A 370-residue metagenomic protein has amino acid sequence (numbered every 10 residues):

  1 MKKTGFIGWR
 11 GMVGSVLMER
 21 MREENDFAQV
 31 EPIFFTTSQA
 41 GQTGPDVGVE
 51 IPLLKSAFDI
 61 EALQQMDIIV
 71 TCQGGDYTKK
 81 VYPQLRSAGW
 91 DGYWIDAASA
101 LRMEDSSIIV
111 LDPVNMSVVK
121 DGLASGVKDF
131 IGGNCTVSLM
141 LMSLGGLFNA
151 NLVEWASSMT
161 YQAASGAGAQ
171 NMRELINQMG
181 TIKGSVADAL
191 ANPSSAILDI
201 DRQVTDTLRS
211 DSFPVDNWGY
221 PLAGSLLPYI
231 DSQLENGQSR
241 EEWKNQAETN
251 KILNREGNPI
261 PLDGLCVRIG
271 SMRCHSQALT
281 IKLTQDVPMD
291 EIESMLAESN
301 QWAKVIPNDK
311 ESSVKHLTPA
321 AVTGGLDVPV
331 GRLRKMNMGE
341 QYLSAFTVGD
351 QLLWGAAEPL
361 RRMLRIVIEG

Functional and structural regions predicted by a protein language model:
M1-D216, G257-P261, V328-P329, L333-M338 (+3 more regions): N-terminal Rossmann-like NAD(P) cofactor-binding subdomain of oxidoreductases, focused on the glycine-rich
I69, A164-G370: Charged docking surfaces used in two-component/phosphorelay signaling
